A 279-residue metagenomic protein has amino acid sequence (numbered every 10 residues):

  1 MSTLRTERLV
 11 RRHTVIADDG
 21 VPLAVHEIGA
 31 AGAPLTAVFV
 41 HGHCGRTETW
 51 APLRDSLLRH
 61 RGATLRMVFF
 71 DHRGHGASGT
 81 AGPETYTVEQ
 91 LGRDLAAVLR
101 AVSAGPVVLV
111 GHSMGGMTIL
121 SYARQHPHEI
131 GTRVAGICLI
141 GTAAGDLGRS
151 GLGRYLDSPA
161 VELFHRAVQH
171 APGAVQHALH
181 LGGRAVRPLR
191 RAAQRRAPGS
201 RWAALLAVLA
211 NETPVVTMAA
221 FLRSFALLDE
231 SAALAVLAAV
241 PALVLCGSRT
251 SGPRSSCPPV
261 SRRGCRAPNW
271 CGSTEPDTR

Functional and structural regions predicted by a protein language model:
V21-T80, V88, V98: Conserved HGGG/HGGXW glycine-rich cap/lid loop of the alpha/beta-hydrolase fold
V38-G42, H112, C246-G247: The conserved beta1-alpha1 loop
A63-M114, T118, Y122-R133, S150-L152: Active-site loop/oxyanion-hole signature of alpha/beta-hydrolase fold enzymes
R124, H128-H177: Flexible "cap/lid" loop of the alpha/beta hydrolase fold
P172-V236: Conserved alpha/beta-hydrolase catalytic His-Asp/Glu region
L237-A238, V244-C246, T250: Short beta-strand/loop motif that positions the catalytic acidic residue of the alpha/beta-hydrolase fold
S251-C257: Conserved alpha/beta-hydrolase "acid-adjacent" motif
G252, G272-R279: Catalytic histidine-centered segment of alpha/beta-hydrolase-like enzymes
